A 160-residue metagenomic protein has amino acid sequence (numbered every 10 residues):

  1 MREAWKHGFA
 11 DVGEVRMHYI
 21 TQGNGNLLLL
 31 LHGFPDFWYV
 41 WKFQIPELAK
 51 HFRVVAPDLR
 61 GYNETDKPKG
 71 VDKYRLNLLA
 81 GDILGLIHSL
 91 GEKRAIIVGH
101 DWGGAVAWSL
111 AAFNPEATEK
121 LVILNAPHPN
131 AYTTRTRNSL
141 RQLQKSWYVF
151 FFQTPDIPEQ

Functional and structural regions predicted by a protein language model:
M1-W5, V15-M17, L27, V55 (+2 more regions): Flexible "cap/lid" subdomain of the alpha/beta-hydrolase fold that forms the substrate-access gate
Y19-T21: Conserved hydrophobic "DFG−1" position in protein kinase catalytic cores
N26-H32: Short beta-strand element of the alpha/beta-hydrolase
H32-W38, R60-Y62, Y74: Short, conserved structural micro-motifs that define repeat-unit consensus positions and nucleotide-binding loops
P35-F43, V54: Serine-hydrolase catalytic-loop signature spanning alpha/beta hydrolases and amidase-signature enzymes
Q44-F52, S89: A short, Lys/Arg-enriched amphipathic alpha-helix followed by its capping loop at the start of a domain
